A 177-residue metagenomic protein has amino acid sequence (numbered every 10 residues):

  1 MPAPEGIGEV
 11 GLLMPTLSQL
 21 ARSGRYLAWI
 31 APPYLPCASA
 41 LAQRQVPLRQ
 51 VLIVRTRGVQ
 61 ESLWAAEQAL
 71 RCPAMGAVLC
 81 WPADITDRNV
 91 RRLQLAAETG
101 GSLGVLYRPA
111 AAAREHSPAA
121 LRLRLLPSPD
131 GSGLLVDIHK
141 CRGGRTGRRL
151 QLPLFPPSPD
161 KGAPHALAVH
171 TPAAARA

Functional and structural regions predicted by a protein language model:
M1-A177: N-terminal regions of ATP-driven nucleic-acid and macromolecular assemblies, encompassing P-loop NTP-binding domains
